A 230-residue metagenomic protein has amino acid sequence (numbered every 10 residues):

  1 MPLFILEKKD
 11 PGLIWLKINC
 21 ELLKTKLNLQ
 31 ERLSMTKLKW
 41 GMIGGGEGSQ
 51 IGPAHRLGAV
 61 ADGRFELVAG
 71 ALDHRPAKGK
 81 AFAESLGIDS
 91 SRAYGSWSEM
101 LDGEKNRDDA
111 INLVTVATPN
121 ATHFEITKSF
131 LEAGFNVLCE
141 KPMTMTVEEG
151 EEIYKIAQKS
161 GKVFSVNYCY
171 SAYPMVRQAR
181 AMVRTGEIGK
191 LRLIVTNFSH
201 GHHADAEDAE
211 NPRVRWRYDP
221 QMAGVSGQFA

Functional and structural regions predicted by a protein language model:
L29-I88: N-terminal Rossmann-like dinucleotide-binding module
E47, Y170-A230: Predominantly a Rossmann-like dinucleotide-binding segment in NAD(P)-dependent oxidoreductases
V68, S91, N112, R192: Conserved acidic residues
R92-I111: A structured beta-alpha segment of the ubiquitous adenosine-cofactor-binding alpha/beta core
L113, P119-A172, G186: Beta-strand-loop-alpha-helix segment that lines the small-molecule cofactor/substrate pocket of alpha/beta enzymes
